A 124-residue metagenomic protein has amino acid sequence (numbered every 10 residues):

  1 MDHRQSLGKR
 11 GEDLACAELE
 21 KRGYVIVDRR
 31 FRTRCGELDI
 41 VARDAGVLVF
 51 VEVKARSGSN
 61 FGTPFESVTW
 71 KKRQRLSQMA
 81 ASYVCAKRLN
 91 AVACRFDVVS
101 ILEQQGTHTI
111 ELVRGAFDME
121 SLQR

Functional and structural regions predicted by a protein language model:
M1-R29: Acidic-basic catalytic patches of nuclease active cores, encompassing PD-(D/E)XK and other metal-cofactor nuclease
L19, L38-S59, V68, L76: Conserved catalytic cores of phosphodiester-cleaving nucleases, focusing on short active-site segments
Y24-V25, L48, A93: Hydrophobic "anchor" residues on beta-strands that sit immediately upstream of conserved functional sites
R30, D39-V41, K54-R56, V99-L102 (+1 more regions): Anionic group-transfer/hydrolysis microenvironments
R34-G36, G106: Short acidic/glycine-enriched loop/turn segments that link adjacent beta-strands
G62-C94: Mid-chain, well-packed structural core segment of small domains
A86-R124: Domain-level recognition of nuclease-like catalytic cores that cleave nucleotide substrates
